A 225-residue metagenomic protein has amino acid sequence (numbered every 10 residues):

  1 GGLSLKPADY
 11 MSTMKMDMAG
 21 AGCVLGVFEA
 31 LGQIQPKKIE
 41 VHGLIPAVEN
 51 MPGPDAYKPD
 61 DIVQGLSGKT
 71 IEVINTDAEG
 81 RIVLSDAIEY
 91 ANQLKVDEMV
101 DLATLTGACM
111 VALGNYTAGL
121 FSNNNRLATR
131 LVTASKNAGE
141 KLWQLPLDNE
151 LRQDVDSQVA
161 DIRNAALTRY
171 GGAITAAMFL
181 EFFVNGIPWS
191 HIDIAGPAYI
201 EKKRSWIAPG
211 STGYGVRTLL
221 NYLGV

Functional and structural regions predicted by a protein language model:
G1-V225: A generic structural signal for tightly packed, nonpolar segments enriched in small/aliphatic residues
